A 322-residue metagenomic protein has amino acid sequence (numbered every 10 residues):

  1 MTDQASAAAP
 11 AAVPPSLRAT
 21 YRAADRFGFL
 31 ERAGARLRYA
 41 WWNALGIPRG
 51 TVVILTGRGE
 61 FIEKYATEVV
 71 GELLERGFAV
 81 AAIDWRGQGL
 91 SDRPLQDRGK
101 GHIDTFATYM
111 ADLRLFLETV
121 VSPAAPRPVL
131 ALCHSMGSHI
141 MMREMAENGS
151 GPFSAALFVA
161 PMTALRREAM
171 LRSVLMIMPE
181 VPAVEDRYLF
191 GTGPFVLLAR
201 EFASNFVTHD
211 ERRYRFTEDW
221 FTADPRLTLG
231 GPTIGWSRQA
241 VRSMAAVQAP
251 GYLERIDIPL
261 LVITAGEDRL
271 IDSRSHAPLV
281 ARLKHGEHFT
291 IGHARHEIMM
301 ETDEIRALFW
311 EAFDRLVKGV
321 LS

Functional and structural regions predicted by a protein language model:
M1-E31, L37-A44: An N-terminal hydrophobic leader/cap segment in hydrolases
L55-E60, M136: Active-site glycine-rich loops that stabilize anionic/oxyanionic intermediates across multiple enzyme folds
I62, E68-Q96: Conserved alpha/beta-hydrolase
G101-V121: Alpha/beta-hydrolase active-site loop
S138-T228: Alpha/beta-hydrolase-fold enzymes
I256, V262-T264, D268: Short beta-strand/loop motif that positions the catalytic acidic residue of the alpha/beta-hydrolase fold
I258, D272-A281: Short alpha-helix in the alpha/beta-hydrolase fold that links the catalytic acid
E287, I291-S322: Catalytic active-site module of serine/aspartate enzymes centered on a nucleophile-bearing elbow/loop
